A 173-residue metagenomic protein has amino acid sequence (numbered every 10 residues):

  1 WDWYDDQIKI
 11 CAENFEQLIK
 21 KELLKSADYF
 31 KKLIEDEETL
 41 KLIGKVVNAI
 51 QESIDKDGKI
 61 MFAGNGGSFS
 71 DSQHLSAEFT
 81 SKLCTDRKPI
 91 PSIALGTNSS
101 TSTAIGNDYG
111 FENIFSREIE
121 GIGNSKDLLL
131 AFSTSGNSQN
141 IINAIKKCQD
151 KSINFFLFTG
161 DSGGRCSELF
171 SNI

Functional and structural regions predicted by a protein language model:
W1-D36: Generic N-terminal amphipathic, Lys/Arg-enriched alpha-helix
I34-K56: A short, well-structured juxtamembrane/interface segment
N48-G123: Glycine-rich, small/polar surface segments that engage phosphate groups of diverse ligands
N65, T97, T134, G160-D161: Cofactor-binding loop segments of dinucleotide-utilizing enzymes, especially the Rossmann-like FAD- and NAD(P)+-binding
F69-Q73, N137-A144: Short glycine/serine/threonine-rich phosphate/pyrophosphate-binding segments that cradle anionic phosphate groups
T80, I145-K151: Surface-exposed amphipathic alpha-helices with a cationic face
L128, S171-N172: Well-ordered beta-strand positions
L157-F170: Short, glycine/polar-rich helix-capping loops at beta-to-alpha or helix-loop-helix junctions that flank or form
